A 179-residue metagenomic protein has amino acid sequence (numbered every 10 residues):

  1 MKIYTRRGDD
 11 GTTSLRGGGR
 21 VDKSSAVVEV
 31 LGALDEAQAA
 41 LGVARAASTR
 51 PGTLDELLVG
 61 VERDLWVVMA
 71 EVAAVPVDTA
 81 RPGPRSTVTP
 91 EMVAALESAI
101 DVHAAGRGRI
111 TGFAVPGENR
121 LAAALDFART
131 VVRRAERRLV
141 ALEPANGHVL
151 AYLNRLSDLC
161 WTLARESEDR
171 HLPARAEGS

Functional and structural regions predicted by a protein language model:
M1-S179: Phosphate/pyrophosphate-binding loop motifs in nucleotide- or prenyl diphosphate-using proteins
